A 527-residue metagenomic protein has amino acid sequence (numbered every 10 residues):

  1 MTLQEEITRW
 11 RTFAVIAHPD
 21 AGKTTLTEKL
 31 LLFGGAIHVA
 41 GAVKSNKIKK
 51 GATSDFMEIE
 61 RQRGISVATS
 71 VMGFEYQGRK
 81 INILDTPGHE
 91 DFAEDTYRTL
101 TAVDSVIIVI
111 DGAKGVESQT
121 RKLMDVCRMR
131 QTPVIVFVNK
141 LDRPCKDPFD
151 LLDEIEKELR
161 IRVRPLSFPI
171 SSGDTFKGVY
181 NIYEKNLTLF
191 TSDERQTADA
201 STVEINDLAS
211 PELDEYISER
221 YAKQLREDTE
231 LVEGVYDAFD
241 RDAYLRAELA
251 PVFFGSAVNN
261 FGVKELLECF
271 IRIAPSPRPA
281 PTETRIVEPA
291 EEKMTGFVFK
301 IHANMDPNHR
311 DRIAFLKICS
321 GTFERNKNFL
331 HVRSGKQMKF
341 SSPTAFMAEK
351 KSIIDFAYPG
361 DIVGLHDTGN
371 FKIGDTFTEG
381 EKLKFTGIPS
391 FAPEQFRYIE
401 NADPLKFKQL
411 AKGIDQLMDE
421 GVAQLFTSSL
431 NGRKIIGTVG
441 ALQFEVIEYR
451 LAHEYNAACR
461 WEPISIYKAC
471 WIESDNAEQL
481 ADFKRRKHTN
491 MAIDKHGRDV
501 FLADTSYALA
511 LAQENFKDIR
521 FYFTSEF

Functional and structural regions predicted by a protein language model:
M1-F527: Structural and coupling elements of P-loop NTPases
